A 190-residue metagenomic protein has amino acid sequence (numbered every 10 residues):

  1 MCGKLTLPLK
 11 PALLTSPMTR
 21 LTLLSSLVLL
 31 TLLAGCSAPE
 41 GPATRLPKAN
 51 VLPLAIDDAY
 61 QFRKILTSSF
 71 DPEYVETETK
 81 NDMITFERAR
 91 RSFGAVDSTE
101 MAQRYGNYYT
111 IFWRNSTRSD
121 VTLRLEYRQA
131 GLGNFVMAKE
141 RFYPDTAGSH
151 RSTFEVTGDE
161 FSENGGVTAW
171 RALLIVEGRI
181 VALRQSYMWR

Functional and structural regions predicted by a protein language model:
M1-C36: Sec-dependent bacterial lipoprotein signal peptides
A34-L52: Bacterial Sec signal peptide processing site at the extreme N-terminus
D57-F93: Post-signal-peptide N-terminal segment of Sec-exported extracytoplasmic proteins
E78-N115, R151-E155: Contiguous beta-strand segments within globular domains
D120-R128: Beta-strand-rich binding/interaction modules
F142-H150: Short proline/glycine- and polar residue-rich coil/turn motifs
F161-V167: Short glycine/proline/serine/threonine-rich loop/turn segments at secondary-structure transition edges
I180-R190: Short beta-strand elements
